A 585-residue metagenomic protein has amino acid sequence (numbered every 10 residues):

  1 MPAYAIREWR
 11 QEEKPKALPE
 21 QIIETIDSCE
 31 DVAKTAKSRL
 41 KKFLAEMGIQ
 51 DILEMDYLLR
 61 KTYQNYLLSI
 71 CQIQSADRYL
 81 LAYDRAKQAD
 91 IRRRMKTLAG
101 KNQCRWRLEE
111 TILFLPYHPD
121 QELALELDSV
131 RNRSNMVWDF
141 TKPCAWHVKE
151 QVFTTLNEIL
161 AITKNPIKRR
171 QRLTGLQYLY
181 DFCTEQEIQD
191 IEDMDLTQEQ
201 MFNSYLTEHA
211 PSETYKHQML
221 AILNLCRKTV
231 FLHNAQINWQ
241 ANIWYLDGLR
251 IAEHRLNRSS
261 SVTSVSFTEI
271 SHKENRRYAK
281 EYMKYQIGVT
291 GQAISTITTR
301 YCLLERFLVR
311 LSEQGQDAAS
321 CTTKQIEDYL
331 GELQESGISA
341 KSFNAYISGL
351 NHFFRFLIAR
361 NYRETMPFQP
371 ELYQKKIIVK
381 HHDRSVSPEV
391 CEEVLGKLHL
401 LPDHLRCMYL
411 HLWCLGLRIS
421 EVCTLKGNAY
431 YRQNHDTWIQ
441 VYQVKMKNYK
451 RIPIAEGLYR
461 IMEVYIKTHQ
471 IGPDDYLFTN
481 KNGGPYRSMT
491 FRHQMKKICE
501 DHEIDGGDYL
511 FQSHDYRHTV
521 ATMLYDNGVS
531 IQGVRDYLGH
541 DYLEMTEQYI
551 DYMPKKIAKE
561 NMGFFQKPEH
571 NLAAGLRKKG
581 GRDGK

Functional and structural regions predicted by a protein language model:
M1-K341, A345-F356, R360, L410: Charge-rich, intrinsically disordered N-terminal extensions that act as flexible nucleic-acid engagement or regulatory
K380, E389-I419, D508, R517: Basic, Lys/Arg- and aromatic-enriched nucleic-acid-binding interface segment
L425-R460: Conserved tyrosine-mediated DNA breakage-rejoining catalytic core shared by Y-recombinases
Y430-N434, Y509, V529-I550, R577-K578: Short, polar N-cap/turn motifs at the start of nucleic acid-interacting alpha helices
Q443-K447, L538-Q566: Catalytic-site neighborhood detector that most strongly recognizes the C-terminal catalytic loop/helix of tyrosine
A455-D508: Active-site/catalytic core of tyrosine-dependent DNA strand-transfer enzymes
N482, G563-K585: C-terminal secondary-structure termini that scaffold catalytic or DNA-interacting sites
R492-Q532, D536: Short, basic (Lys/Arg/His-rich) helix/loop patches that form interaction surfaces in the mid-to-C-terminal regions
